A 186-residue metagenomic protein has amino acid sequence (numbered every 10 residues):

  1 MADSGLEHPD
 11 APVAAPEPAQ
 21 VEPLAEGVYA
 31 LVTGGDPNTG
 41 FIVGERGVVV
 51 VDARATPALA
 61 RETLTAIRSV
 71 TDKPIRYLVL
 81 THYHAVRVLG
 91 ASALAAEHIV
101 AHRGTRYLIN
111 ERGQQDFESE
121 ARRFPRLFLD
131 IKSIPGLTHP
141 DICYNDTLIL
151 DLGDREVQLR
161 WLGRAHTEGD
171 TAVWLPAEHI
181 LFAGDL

Functional and structural regions predicted by a protein language model:
M1-P18: N-terminal pre-domain segments of enzymes
E17, L24-G27, P140-I142, D146-G153: Non-catalytic beta-strand/loop surface segments
A19, L31-V32, K132-P135, H139-D141 (+1 more regions): Short Gly/Pro-enriched turn/cap motifs at secondary-structure boundaries
V21-A66, T171-L186: Conserved beta-strand hairpin/beta-sheet module of binuclear metal-dependent hydrolase folds, prominently
A30, V49-D52, R76-V79, Q158-L159: Short catalytic-loop micro-motif centered on adjacent basic/acidic residues
G47, K73-R76, A96-E97, R155-V157 (+1 more regions): Loop/turn elements at helix/coil->beta-strand transitions in domains of secreted/extracellular proteins
T65-I142, I149, E168: Active-site HxH/HxHxD metal-binding segment of metal-dependent hydrolases
C143-L175: Core dinuclear metal-dependent hydrolase active-site scaffold
